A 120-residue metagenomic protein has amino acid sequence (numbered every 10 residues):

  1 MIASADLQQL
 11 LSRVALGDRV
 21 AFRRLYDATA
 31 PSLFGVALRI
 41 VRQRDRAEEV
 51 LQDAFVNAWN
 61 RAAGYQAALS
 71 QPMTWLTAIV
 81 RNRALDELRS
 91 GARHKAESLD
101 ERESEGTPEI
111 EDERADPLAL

Functional and structural regions predicted by a protein language model:
M1-Q9: Extreme N-terminal regulatory/targeting segments of RNA polymerase sigma factors
A3-S4, H94-L120: Internal acidic/polar
S12, R23, A63, E97 (+1 more regions): Pre-signature/interface helix of ABC/ABC-like ATPase nucleotide-binding domains
S12-G35: A short, charge-rich alpha-helical start-of-domain segment used by transcription regulators
A15-L16, R39-R42, D53-Q71, S90: Sigma70-family region 2
G35, E49-V56, S70-N82: Structural recognition of an alpha-helix C-terminal capping motif at a helix-to-coil junction
N60-A67, A78-L99: Arg/Lys-rich amphipathic alpha helix in sigma70-family domain 2
